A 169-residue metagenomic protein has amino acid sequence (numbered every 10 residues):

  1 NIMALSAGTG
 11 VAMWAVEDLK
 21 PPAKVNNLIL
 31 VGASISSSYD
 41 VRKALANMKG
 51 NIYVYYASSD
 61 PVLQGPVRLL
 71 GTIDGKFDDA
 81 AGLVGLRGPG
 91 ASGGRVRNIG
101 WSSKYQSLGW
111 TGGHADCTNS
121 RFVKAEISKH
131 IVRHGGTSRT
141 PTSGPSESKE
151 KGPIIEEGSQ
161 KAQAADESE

Functional and structural regions predicted by a protein language model:
N1-A81, G152-G158: Serine-dependent carboxylesterase/thioesterase catalytic core of lipase-like alpha/beta-hydrolase/SGNH enzymes
L63-E169: C-terminal catalytic-base region of ester-bond hydrolases, centering on the histidine of the charge-relay
